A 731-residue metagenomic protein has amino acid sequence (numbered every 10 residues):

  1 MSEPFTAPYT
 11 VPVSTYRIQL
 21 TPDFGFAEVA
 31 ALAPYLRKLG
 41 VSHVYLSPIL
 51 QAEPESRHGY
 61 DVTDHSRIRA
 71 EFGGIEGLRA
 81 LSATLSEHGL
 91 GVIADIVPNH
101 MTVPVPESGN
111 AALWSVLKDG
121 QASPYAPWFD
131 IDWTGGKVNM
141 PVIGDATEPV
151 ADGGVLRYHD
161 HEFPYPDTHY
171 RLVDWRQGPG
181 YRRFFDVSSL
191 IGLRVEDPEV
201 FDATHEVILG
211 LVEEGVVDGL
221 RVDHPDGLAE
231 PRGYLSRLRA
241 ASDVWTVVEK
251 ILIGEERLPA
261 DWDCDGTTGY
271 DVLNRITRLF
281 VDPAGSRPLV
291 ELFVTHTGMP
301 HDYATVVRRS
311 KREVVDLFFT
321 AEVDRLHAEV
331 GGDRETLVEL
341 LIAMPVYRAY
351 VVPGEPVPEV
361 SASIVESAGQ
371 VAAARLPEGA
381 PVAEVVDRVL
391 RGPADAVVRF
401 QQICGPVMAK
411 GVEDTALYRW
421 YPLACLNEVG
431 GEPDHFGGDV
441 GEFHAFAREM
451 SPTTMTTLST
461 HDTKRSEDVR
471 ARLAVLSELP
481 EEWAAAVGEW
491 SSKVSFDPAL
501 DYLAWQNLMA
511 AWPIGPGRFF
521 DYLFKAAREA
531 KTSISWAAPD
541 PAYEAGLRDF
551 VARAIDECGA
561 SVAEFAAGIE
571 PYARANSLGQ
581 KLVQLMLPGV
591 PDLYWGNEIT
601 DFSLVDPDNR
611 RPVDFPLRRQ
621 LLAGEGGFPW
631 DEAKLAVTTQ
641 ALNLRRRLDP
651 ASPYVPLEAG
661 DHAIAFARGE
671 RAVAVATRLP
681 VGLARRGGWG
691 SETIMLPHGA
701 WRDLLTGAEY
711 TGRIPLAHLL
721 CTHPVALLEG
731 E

Functional and structural regions predicted by a protein language model:
M1-P54, V62, S66-E71, R79 (+8 more regions): Carbohydrate-interacting/catalytic domains
P54-H58, V105: Short glycine-biased active-site loop of nucleotidyltransferases that positions the nucleotide triphosphate and helps
L81-A126: Hydrophobic or amphipathic alpha-helical targeting/insertion segments
H100, L228-A229: Catalytic P-loop NTPase motifs of RecA-like helicase/translocase cores
V116-D119, Y125-G178: DnaQ-like (DEDDh/DEDDy) 3′-5′ exonuclease domain used for proofreading and 3′-end trimming on nucleic acids
V216-P225: Active-site groove signature of glycoside hydrolases
V338, I342-V346, N507-L508: C-terminal reverse transcriptase regions that engage the nucleic-acid substrate
